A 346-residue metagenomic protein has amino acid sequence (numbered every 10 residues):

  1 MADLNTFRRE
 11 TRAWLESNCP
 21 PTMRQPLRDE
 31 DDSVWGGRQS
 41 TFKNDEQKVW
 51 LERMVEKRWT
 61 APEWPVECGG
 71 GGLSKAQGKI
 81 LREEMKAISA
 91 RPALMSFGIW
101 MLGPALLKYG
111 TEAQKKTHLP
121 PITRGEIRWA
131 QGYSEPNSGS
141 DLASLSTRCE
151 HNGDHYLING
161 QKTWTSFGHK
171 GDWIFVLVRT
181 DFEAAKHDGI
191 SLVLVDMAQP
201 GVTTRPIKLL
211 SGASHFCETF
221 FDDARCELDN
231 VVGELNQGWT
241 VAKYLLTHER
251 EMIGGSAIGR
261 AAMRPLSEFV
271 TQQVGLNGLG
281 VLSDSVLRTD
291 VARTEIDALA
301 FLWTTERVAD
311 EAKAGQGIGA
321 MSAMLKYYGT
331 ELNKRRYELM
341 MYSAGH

Functional and structural regions predicted by a protein language model:
M1-F97, T117-R124, V274, G280 (+2 more regions): Amphipathic, small/basic residue-rich leader segments at the start of a protein or domain
T6, V202-W303: Glycine-rich beta->alpha junctions and the first turn(s) of the following alpha-helix
L27-R28, G275-G278, L282, L299-H346: C-terminal helix-coil-helix/basic helical segment that borders enzyme active sites and/or dimer interfaces and provides
L94-A113, G139: N-terminal glycine-rich flavin-associated loop
G125-Y133, L177: A short, Trp-centered hydrophobic/proline-enriched beta-strand micro-motif
N137-S140, W164-F167, F182-A184, K208-H215: Short Gly/Pro-enriched turn/cap motifs at secondary-structure boundaries
T147-E150: A structural signal for short hydrophobic beta-strand segments in well-ordered beta-sheet cores
D154-H155, N159-R205: A short core secondary-structure module
